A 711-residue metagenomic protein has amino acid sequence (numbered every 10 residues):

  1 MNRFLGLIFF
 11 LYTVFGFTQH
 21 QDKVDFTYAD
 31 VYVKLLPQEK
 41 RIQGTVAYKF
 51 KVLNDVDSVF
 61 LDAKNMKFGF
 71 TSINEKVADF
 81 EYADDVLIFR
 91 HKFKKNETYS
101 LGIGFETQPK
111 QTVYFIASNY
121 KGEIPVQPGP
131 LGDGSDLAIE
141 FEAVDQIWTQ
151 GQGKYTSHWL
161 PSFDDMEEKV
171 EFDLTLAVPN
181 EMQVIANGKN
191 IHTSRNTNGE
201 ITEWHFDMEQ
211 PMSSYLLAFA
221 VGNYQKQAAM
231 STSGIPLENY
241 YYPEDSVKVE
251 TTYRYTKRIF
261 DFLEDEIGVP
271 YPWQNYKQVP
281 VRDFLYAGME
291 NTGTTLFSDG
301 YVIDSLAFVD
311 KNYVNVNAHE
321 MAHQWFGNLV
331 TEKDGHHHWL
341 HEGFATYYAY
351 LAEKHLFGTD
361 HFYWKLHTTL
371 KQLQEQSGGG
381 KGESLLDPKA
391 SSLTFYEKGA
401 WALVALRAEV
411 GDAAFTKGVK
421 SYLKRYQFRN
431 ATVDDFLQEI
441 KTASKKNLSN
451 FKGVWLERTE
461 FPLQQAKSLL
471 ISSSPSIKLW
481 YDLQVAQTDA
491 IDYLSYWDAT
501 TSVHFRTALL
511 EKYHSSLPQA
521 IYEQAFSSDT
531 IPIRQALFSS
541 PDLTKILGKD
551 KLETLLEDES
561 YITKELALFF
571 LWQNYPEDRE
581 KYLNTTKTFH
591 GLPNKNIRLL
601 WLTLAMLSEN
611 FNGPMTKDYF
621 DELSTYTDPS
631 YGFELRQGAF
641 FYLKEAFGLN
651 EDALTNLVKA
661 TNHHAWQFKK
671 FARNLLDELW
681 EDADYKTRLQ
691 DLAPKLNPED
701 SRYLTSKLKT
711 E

Functional and structural regions predicted by a protein language model:
M1-D22: Bacterial Sec-dependent N-terminal signal peptides
G16-Q43, A47-N54, G69-F70, P125-V144 (+1 more regions): N-terminal, polar/Ser/Thr-rich
V56-V77: Solvent-exposed beta-hairpin/edge-strand motifs
Y82, L174, I201-H205, S213 (+6 more regions): Juxtacatalytic substrate-recognition/specificity segment
G104-G222: Extended, low-hydrophobicity, Ser/Thr/Pro/Gly-biased non-transmembrane segments
A352-E375, K417: Short helix/loop segments within enzyme catalytic domains that coordinate or immediately flank catalytic cofactors
F395-Q465: Amphipathic alpha-helical substructures
E460-E711: Long, ordered, helix-rich scaffold segments
